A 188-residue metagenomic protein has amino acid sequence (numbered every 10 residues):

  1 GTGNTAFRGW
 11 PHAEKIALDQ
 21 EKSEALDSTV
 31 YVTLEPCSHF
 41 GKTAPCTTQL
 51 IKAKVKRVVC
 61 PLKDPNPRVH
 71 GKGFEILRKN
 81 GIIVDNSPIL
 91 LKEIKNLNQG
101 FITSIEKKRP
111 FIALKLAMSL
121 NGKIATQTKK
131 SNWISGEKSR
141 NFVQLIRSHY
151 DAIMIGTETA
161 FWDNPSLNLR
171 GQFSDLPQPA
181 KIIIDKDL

Functional and structural regions predicted by a protein language model:
G1-T5: Conserved beta-strand hairpin/beta-sheet module of binuclear metal-dependent hydrolase folds, prominently
F7-P11, E21-K22, L26, F40-L188: Zinc-dependent deaminase
K15: Short, Lys/Arg-enriched alpha-helical microdomains
L18: Short, conserved alpha-helix that lines the donor NDP-sugar binding/gating region of sugar-transfer enzymes
L26-L34: A short, small-residue-rich loop immediately preceding and capping a beta-strand
